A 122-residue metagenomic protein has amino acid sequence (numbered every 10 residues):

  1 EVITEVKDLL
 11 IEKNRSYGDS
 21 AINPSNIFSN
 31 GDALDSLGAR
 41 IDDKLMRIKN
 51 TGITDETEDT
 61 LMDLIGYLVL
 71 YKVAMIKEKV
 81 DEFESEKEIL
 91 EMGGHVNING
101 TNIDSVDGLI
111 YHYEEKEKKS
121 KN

Functional and structural regions predicted by a protein language model:
E1-N122: Intrinsically disordered, low-complexity regulatory regions that flank transcription factor DNA-binding cores
